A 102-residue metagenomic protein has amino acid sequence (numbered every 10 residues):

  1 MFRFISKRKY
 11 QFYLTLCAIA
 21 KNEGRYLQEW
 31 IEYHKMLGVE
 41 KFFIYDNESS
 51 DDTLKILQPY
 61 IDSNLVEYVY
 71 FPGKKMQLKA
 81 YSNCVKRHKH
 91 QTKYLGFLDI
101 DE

Functional and structural regions predicted by a protein language model:
M1-K35: N-proximal low-complexity "stem/linker" segments adjacent to membrane-targeting elements
L14, K35-I44, L65-E67: Short loop->beta transition adjacent to catalytic acidic/histidine clusters or analogous donor-positioning motifs
K35-L37, Q58-S63, K86-K89: Short, surface-exposed basic-aromatic patches at helix termini and helix-loop junctions that form
D46-P59, G73: A conserved acidic beta->alpha catalytic loop
I61-M76: Conserved donor nucleotide-binding strand/loop of the catalytic core
Q77, Y81: Conserved donor sugar-nucleotide recognition element shared by glycan-biosynthetic enzymes
S82-Y94: Active-site nucleotide-sugar/metal-binding loop of Leloir-type enzymes
T92-E102: Short beta-strand-to-loop acidic/aromatic patch adjacent to the donor-nucleotide binding site
